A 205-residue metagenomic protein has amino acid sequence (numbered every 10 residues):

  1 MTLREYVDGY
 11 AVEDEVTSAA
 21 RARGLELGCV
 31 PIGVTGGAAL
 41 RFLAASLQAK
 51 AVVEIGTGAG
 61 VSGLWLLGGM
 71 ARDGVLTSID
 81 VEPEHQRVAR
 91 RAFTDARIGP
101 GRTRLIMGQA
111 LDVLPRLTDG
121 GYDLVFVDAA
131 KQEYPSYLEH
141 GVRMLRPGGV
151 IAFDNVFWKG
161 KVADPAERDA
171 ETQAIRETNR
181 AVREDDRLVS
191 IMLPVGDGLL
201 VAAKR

Functional and structural regions predicted by a protein language model:
M1-L124, K131-A152, V156-R205: A short alpha-helical cap/connector motif
